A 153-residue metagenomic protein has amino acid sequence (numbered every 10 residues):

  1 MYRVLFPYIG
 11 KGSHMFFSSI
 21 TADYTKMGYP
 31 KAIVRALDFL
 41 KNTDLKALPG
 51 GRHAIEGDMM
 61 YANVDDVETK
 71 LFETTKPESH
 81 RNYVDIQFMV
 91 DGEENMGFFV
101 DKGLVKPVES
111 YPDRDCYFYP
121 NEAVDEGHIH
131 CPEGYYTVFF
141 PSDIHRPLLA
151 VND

Functional and structural regions predicted by a protein language model:
Y2-N63, K76-S79: A short, N-terminal "cap"/entry segment at the start of jelly-roll beta-barrel domains of the cupin/DSBH fold
K11, L71, N152-D153: Short, intrinsically disordered, charge-balanced linker/junction segments flanking boundaries in proteins
G57, E73-D85, G103-Y111, V124-D125 (+1 more regions): A short beta-loop-beta micro-motif enriched in histidine and acidic residues
A62-H80, E94-V105: Conserved short histidine dyad/triad with adjacent acidic residue
N82-E94, V100, Y111-N121: Short, conserved beta-strand element in jelly-roll/cupin
R114-H128, P141-S142: Surface-exposed, gly/pro-biased binding rims or lids
H130-L149: Conserved metal-binding segment of the jelly-roll/cupin
